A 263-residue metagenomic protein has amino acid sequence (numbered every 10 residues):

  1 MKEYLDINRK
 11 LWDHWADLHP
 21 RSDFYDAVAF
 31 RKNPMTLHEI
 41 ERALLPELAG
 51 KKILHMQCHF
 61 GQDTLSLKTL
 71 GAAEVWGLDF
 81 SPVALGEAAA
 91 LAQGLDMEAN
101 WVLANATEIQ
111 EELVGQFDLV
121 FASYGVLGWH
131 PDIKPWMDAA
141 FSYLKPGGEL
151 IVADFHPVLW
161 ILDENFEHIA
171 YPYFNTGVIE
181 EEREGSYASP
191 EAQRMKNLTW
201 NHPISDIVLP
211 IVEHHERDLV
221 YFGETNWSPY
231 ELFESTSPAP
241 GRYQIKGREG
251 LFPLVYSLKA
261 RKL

Functional and structural regions predicted by a protein language model:
M1-D26: N-terminal, positively charged/glycine-rich alpha-helical extensions of SAM-dependent methyltransferases
F24-K51: Conserved alpha-helix/loop element of class I SAM-dependent methyltransferases that forms part of the SAM/SAH-binding
K52-I109: Class I SAM-dependent methyltransferase SAM/SAH-binding core
E111-V120: A short acidic, Gly/Pro-enriched loop at the edge of an enzyme's catalytic core that lines a small-molecule cofactor
K134-E149: A short glycine-rich, Lys/Arg-flanked "PGG" loop and its adjoining helix->strand segment in the class I
E149-G185: Conserved class I S-adenosyl-L-methionine
D154-N165, P190-D206: Acceptor-substrate binding/catalytic loop of class I
L198-H215, L219-G223: Short alpha-helix
